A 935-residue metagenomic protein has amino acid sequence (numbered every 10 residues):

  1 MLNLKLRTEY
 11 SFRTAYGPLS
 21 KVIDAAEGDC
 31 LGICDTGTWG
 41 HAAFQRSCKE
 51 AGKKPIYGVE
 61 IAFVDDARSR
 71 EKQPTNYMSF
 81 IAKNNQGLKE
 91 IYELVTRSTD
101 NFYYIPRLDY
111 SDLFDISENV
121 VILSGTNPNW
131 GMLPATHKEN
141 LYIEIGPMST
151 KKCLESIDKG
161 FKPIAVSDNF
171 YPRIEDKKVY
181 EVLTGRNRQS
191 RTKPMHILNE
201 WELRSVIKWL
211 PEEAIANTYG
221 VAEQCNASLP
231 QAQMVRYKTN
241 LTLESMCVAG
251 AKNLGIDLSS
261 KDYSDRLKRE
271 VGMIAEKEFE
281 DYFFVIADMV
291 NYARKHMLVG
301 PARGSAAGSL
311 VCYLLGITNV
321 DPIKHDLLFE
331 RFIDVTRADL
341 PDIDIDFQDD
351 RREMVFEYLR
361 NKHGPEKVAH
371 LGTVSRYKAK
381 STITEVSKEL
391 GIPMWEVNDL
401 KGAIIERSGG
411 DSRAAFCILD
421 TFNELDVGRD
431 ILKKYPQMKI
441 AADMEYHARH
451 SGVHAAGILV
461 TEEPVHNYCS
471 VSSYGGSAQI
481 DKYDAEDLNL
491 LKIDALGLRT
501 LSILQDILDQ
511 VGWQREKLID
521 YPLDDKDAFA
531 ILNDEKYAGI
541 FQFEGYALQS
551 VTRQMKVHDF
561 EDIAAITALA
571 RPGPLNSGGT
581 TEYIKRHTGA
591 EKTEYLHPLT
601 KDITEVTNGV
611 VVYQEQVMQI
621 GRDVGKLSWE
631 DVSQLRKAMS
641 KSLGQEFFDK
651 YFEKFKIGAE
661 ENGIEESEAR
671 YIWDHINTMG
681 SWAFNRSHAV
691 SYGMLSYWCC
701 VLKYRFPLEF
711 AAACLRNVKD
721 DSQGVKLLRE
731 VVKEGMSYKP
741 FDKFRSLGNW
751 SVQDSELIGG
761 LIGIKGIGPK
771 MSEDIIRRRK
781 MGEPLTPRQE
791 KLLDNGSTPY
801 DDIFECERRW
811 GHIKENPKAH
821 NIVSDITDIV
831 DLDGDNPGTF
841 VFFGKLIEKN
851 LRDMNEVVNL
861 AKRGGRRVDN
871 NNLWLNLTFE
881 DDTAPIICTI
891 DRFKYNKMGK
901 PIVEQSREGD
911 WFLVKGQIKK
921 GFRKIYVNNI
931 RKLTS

Functional and structural regions predicted by a protein language model:
L2, C30-I33, S190-R191, T239-S935: Noncatalytic, beta-rich nucleic-acid-contacting surfaces in large DNA/RNA-processing enzymes
L2-A25, D29-A51, E93-I174, A249 (+1 more regions): Domain-core and long-helix interface of multi-subunit machines
K5, D35, P55, N84 (+3 more regions): Divalent metal-coordination and catalytic microenvironments
Y16, W39-K53, S69-K72, K177-E181 (+2 more regions): Glycine-rich loop at the start of a catalytic domain that most often binds anionic cofactors/ligands
T38-Y103: Hydrophobic or amphipathic alpha-helical targeting/insertion segments
K54-I56, A67, Y171-D176, T184-E223 (+2 more regions): Phosphate/diphosphate-binding loops
E71-Q73, F114-I116, H450-G452: Solvent-exposed alpha-helices and their adjacent loops that cap or buttress functional pockets in soluble metabolic
W209-E244, N398-G402, Y521-P522: A short helix-loop
